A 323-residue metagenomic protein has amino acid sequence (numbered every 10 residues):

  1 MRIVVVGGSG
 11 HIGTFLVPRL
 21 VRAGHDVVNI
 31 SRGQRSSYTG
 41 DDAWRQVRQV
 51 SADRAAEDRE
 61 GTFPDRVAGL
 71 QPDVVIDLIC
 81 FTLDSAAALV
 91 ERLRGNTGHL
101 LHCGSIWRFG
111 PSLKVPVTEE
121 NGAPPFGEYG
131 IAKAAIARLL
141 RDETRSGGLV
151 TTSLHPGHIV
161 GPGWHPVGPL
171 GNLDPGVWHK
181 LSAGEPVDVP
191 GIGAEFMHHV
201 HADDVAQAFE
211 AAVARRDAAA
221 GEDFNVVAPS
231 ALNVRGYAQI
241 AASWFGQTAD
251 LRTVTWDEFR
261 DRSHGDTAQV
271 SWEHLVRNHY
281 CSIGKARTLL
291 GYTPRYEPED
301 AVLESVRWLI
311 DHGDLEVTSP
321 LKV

Functional and structural regions predicted by a protein language model:
I3-A23: N-terminal Rossmann NAD(P)H-binding glycine-rich loop of SDR-like oxidoreductase domains
R48-P72, D84-A88: Conserved Rossmann-fold cofactor-binding substructure of NAD(P)-dependent oxidoreductases
S105-E128, D142-S146, W164: Active-site "gating" loop of Rossmann-like NAD(P)-dependent oxidoreductase/epimerase domains
R138-G168: Conserved beta-loop-beta element that borders a ligand/cofactor-binding pocket
G161, V189-E195, E222-A231, I240-A242 (+1 more regions): Glycine-rich Rossmann NAD(P)(H)-binding loop
P169-V177, P190-A214, G221-E222: Substrate-positioning beta->alpha
A202, D261-T293: Conserved C-terminal active-site "lid" loop/helix of NAD(P)H-dependent oxidoreductases that clamps the redox cofactor
A208-S271, V306, E316-K322: Mid/C-terminal beta-alpha module of Rossmann-like enzyme folds, strongest in SDR-family dehydrogenases/epimerases
